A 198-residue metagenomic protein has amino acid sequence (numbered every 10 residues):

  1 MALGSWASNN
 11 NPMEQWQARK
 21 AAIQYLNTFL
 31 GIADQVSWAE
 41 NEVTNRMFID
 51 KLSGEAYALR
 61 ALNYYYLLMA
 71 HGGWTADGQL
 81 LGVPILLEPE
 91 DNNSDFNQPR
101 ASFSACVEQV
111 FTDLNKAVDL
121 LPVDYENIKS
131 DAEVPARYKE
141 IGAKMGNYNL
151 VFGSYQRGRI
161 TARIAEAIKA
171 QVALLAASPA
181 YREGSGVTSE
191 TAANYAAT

Functional and structural regions predicted by a protein language model:
M1-A7, N27-Q35, D77-L86, V107-T198: Aromatic-residue-lined binding/catalytic grooves and analogous aromatic/hydrophobic interfacial grooves in multimeric
M1-W74, D91-N127: Conserved, well-structured interaction surfaces
